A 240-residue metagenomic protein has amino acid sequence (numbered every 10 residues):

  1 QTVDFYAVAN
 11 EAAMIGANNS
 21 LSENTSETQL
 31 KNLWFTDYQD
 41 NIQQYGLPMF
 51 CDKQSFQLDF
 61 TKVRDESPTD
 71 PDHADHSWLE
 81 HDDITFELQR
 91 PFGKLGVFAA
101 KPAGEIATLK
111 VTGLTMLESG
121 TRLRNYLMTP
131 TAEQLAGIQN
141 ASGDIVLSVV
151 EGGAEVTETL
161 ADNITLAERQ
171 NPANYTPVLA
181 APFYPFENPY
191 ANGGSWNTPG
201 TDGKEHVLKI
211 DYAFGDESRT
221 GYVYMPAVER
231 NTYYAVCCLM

Functional and structural regions predicted by a protein language model:
Q1-M240: Extracytoplasmic cysteine-anchoring/structural motifs
